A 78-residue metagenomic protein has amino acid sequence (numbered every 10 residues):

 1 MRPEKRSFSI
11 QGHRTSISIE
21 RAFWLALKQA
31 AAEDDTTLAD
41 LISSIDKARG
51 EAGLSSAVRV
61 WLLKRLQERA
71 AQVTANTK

Functional and structural regions predicted by a protein language model:
E4-R6, A75-N76: Non-transmembrane, interaction-prone segments in cytosolic or luminal domains
K5, S9-L62: Amphipathic, hydrophobic secondary-structure cores in small proteins
R65: Short, basic alpha-helical nucleic acid-contact segments in DNA-binding proteins and DNA transaction factors
E68-K78: Short, charged, intrinsically disordered terminal tails
